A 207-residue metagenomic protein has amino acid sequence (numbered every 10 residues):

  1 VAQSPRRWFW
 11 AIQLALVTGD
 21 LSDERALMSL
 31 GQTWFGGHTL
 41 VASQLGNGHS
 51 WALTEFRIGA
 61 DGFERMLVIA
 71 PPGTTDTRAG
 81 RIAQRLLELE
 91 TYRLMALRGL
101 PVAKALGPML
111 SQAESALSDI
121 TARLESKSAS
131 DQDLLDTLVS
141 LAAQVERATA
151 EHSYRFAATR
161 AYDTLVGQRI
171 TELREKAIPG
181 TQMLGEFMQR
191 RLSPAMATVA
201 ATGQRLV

Functional and structural regions predicted by a protein language model:
A2-V139: Extended alpha-helical interaction modules
L141-V207: Membrane-associated alpha-helical segments
